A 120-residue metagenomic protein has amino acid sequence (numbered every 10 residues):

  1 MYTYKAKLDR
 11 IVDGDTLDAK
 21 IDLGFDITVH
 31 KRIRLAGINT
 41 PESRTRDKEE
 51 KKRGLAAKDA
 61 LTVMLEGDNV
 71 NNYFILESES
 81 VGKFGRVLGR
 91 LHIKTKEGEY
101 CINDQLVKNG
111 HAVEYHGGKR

Functional and structural regions predicted by a protein language model:
M1-R120: Small beta-barrel nucleic-acid-binding modules, primarily SNase/OB-fold domains and secondarily Tudor-like barrels
